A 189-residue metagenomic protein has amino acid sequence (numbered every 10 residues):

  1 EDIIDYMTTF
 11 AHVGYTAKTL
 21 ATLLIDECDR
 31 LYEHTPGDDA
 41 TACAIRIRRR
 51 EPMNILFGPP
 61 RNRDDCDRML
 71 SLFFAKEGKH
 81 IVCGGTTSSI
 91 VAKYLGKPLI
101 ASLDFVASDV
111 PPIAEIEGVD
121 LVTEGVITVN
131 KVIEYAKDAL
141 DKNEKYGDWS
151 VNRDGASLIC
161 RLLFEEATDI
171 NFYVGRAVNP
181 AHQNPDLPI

Functional and structural regions predicted by a protein language model:
E1, A44-I45, C83-T87, V174-G175: Conserved beta-strand-loop-short alpha-helix elements that form and flank the Mn2+/Mg2+-coordinating active site
E1-E27, S102, A181-Q183: Active-site-proximal, acidic helix/loop segment immediately C-terminal to a metal-coordinating Asp/Glu
M7, A11, L24-Y32, V91 (+2 more regions): Hydrophobic, Leu/Ile/Phe/Ala-enriched alpha-helical segments that form helix-helix packing faces
A17-I47: Catalytic core of PPM/PP2C metal-dependent serine/threonine phosphatase domains
P36, I81-C83: Short conserved micro-motifs on helix faces and helix-strand junctions that flank and scaffold key functional residues
R49-K79, S88-I189: Non-transmembrane, aqueous-exposed alpha-helical and coiled segments at domain scale
